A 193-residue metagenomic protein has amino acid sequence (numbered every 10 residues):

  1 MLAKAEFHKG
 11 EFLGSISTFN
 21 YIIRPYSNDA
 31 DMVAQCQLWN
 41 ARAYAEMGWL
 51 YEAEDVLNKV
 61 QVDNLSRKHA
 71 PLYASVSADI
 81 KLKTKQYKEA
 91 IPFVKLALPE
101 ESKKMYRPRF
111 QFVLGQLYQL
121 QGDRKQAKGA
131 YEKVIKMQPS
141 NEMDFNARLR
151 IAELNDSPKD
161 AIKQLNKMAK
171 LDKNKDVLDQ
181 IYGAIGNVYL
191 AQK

Functional and structural regions predicted by a protein language model:
M1-K193: Acidic, polar-rich low-complexity tracts and alpha-helical solenoid repeat scaffolds
